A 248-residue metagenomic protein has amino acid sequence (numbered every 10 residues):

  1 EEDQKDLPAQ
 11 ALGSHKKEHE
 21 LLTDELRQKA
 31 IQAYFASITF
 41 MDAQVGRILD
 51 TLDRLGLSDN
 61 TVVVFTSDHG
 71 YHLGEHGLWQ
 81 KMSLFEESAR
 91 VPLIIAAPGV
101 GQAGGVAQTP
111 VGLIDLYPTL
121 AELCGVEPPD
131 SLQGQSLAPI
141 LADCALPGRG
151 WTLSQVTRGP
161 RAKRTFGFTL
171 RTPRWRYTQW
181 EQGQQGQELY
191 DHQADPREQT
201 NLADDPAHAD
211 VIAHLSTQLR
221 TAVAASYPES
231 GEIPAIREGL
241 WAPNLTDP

Functional and structural regions predicted by a protein language model:
E1-P110, L123-S131, Q179-G183, D210 (+1 more regions): Active-site-proximal cap/lid insertion segments
E2-Q4, E20, Q218, A225-E229: C-terminal, non-catalytic tails of nucleotide-sugar-dependent glycosyltransferases
F35-I38, D42, G46-L49, D53 (+6 more regions): Non-transmembrane alpha-helical segments in soluble domains of secreted/periplasmic/extracellular proteins
H69-E75, A96, I114-Y117, E122-H192 (+4 more regions): C-terminal cap/loop subdomain of S1 sulfatases and analogous C-terminal strand-loop tails that border
V211-L215: Short amphipathic alpha-helical coupling segments at ligand-binding clamshell hinges and other catalytic/signaling
